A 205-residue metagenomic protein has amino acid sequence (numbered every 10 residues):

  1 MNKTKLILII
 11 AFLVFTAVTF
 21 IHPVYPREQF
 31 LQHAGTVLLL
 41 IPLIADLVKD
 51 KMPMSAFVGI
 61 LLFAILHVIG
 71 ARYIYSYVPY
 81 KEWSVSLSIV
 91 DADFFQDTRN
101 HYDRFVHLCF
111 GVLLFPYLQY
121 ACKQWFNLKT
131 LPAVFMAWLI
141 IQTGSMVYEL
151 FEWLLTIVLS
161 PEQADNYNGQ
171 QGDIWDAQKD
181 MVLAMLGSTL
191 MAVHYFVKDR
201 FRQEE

Functional and structural regions predicted by a protein language model:
M1-V158, E162-Q163, M185-E205: Bulky hydrophobic segments
P161-Q178: Short, membrane-exposed interhelical loops at transmembrane-helix boundaries
D180-L183: Pore domain of cation channels
